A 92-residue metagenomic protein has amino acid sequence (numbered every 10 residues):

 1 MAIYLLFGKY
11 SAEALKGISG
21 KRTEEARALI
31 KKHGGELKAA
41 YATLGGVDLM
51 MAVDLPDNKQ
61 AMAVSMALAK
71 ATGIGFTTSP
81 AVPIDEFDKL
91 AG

Functional and structural regions predicted by a protein language model:
M1-G92: A compositional/biophysical signature of low hydrophobicity enriched in polar/charged and small residues
